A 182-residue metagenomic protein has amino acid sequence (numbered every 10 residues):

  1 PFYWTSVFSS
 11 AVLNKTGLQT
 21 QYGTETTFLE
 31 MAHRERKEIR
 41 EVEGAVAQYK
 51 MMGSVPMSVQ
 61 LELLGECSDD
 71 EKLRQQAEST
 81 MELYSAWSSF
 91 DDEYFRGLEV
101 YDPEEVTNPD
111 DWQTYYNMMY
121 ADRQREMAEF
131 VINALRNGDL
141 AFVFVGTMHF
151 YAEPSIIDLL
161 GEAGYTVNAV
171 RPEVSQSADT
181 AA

Functional and structural regions predicted by a protein language model:
P1-Y115: Structured, acidic catalytic/metal-binding patches in enzyme active sites
D110-A182: A cross-kingdom marker for long, charged
